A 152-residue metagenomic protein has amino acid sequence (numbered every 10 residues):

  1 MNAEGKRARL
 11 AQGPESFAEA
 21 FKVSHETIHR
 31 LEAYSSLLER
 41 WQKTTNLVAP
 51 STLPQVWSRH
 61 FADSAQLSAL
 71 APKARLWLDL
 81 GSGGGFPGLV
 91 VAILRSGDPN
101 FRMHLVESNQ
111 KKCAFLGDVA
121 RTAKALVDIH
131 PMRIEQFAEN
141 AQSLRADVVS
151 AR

Functional and structural regions predicted by a protein language model:
M1-A74, L78, K111-A114, D118-A125: Class I SAM-dependent transferase core
A65-R152: Conserved SAM/SAH cofactor-binding pocket of Class I
